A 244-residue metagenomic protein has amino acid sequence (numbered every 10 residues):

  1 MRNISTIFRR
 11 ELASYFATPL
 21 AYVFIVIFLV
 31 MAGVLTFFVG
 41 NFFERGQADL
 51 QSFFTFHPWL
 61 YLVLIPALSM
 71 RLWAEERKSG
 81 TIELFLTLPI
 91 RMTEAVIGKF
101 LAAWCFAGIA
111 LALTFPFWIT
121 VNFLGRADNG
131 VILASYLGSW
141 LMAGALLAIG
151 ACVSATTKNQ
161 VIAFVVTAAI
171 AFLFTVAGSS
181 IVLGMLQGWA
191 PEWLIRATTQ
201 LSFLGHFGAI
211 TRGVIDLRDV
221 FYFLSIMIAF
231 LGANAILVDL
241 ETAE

Functional and structural regions predicted by a protein language model:
M1-Y22: Aromatic- and glycine-rich beta-strand/loop motifs that create alpha-glucan
V34-F37, E44-Q47, L60, L101-I162 (+2 more regions): Secretory targeting signals
L35, G40, T157-I210: Transmembrane helix segments
F54-E75: Long, hydrophobic alpha-helical segments
I65-S69, F117, A148-G150, A233-N234: Hydrophobic/aromatic residues in alpha-helical transmembrane segments
L72-A102: Helix-loop-helix units of permease transmembrane domains in multi-pass membrane transporters, especially ABC
C152, I228-E244: Junction motif at the cytosolic side of a transmembrane helix
L201-L224, A243-E244: Membrane-interfacial helix-loop-helix junctions in multi-pass membrane proteins
